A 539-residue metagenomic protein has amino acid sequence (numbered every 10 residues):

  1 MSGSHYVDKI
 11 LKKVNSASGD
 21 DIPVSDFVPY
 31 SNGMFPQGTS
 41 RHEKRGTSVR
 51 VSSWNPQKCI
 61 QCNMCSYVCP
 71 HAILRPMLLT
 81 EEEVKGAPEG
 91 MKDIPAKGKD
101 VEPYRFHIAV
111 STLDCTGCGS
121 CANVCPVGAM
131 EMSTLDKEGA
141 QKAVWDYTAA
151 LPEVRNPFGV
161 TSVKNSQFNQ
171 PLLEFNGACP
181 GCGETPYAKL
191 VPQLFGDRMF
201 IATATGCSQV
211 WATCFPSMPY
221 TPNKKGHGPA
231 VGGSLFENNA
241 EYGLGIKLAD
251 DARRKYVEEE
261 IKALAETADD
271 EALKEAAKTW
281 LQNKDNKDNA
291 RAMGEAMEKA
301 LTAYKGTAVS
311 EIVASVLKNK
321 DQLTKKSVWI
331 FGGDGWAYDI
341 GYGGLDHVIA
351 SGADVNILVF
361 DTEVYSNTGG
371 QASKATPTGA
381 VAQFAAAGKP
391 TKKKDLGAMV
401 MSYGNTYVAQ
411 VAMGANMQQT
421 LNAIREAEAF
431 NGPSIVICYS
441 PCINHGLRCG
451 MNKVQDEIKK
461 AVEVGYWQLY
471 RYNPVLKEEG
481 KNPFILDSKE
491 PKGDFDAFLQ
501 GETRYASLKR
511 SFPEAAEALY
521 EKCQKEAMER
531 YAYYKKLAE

Functional and structural regions predicted by a protein language model:
M1-D114, A122-F200, A204-V328, A380 (+7 more regions): Ferredoxin-type iron-sulfur electron-transfer modules and their immediate structural context
Q57-I60, G98, A109-T116, V163 (+8 more regions): Alpha-helix capping and helix-loop boundary segments enriched in small/acidic/polar residues
N63, G119, T185, Y342-G343 (+3 more regions): Residue-level marker for well-ordered alpha-helical positions
A109-M130, N422-S434, C438: Repeat-solenoid scaffold signature
S208, G335, T362: Short, glycine/serine-rich, charged loops/turns that create anion-binding and catalytic segments at active sites
Q322-I330, D339-V355, F360-K489: Glycine-rich ThDP/TPP pyrophosphate-binding loop and its adjacent helix/strand module within ThDP-dependent enzymes
